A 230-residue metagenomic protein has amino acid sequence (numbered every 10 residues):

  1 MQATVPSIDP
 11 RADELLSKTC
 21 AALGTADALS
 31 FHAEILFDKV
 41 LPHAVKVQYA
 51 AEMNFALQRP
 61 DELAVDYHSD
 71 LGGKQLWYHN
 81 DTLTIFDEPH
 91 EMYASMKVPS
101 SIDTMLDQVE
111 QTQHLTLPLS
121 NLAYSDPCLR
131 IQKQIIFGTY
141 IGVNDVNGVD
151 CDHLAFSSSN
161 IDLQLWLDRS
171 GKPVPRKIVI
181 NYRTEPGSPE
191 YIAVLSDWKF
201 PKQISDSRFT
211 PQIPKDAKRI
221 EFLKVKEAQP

Functional and structural regions predicted by a protein language model:
T4-L15, I85-D150, Q212-K215, L223-P230: Flexible, processing/modification-adjacent segments and terminal tails in exported/periplasmic/extracellular proteins
S7-M92: N-terminal mature ectodomain segment of secretory-pathway/periplasmic proteins
P10, E34, I85, K133 (+1 more regions): Gly/Pro-enriched, hydrophobic low-complexity segments that function as extracytoplasmic propeptides/linkers
L15-L23, A123-P127, V179-Y182, D206-S207: Intrinsically disordered, low-complexity boundary segments flanking structured domains
A22-G24, K46, A56, L129 (+3 more regions): Sterically constrained small-residue positions within well-ordered secondary structures of folded domains
A50-N54, Q75, Y93-S95, F137 (+2 more regions): Well-ordered beta-strand positions in beta-sheet-rich domains
K74-Y78, D87, S95-K97, T104-D107 (+3 more regions): A short, polar/proline- and glycine-enriched secondary-structure boundary/capping micro-motif
